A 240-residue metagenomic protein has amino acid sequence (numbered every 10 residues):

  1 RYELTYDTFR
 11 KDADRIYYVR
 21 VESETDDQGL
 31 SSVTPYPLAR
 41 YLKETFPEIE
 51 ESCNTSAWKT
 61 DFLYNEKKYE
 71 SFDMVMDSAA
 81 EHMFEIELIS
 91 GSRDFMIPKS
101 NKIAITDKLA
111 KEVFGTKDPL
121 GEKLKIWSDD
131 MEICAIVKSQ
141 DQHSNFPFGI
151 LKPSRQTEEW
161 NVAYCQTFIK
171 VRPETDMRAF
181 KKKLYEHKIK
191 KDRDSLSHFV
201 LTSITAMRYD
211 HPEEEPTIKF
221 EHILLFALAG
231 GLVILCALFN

Functional and structural regions predicted by a protein language model:
R1, I218-N240: Hydrophobic alpha-helical transmembrane segments of multi-pass inner-membrane transport and secretion
R1-D12, H198-L201, R208, G231 (+1 more regions): Short intrinsically disordered, low-complexity coil segments enriched in acidic
R1-L120, K125-E132, K182, I189: Structured, solvent-exposed hinge/loop segments at the ends of secondary-structure elements
F9-R10, E159-W160, A227: Short glycine/proline-enriched loop/turn "hinge" motifs that connect secondary-structure elements and lie
Q28-Y36, P212-H222: Short, polar loop/linker segments at the starts of domains and inter-domain junctions
D77-S90, I103-I218: Mid-to-C-terminal secondary-structure elements that act as membrane-proximal/extracytoplasmic interface segments
K99, A163-C165, N240: Exposed loop/turn and edge beta-strand positions of beta-sandwich/beta-sheet ligand-binding modules
